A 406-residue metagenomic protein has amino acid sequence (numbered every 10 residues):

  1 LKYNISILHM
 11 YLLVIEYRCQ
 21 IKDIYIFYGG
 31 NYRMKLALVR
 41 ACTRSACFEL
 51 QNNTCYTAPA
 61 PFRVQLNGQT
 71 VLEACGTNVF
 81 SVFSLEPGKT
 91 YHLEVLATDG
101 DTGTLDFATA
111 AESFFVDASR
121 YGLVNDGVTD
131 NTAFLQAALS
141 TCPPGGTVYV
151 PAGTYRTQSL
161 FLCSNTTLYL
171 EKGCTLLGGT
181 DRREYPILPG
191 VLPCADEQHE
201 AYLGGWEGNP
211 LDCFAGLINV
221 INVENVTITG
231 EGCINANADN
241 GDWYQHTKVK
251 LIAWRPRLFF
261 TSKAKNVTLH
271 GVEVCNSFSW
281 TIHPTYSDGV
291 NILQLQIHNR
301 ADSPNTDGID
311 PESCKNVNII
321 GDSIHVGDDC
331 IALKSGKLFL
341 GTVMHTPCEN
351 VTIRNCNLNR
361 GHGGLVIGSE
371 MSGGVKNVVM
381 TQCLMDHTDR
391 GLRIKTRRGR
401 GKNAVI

Functional and structural regions predicted by a protein language model:
L1-I7: Extreme N-terminal basic, low-complexity initiation segments that serve as generic localization/processing leaders
I5, L13, K22-I406: Extracellular/periplasmic carbohydrate-active domains that bind, remodel, or depolymerize complex polysaccharides
